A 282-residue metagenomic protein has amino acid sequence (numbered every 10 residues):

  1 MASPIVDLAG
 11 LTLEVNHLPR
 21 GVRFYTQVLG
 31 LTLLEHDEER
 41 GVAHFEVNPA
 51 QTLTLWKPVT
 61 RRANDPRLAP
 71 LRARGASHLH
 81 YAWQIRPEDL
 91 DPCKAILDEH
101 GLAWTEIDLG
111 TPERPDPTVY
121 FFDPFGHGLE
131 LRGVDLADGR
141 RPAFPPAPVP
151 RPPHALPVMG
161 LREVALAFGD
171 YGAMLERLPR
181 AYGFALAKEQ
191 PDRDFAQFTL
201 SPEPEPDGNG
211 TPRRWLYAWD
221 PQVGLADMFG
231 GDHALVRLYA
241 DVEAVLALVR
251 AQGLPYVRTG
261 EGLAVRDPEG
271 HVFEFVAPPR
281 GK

Functional and structural regions predicted by a protein language model:
M1-P19, H80-Y81, I85, L136-E176 (+4 more regions): N-terminal beta-strand motif that seeds the catalytic metal site of vicinal oxygen chelate
S3-I5, A9-R61, A165-W215: Core segments of cupin and vicinal oxygen chelate
D7-N16, A43-E46, P66-I96, P117-F122 (+4 more regions): Vicinal oxygen chelate
L53-W56, E130, L216-A218, F273-E274: Conserved beta-strand in the GNAT
R62-L68, G139-V149, Y217-L225: A short, acidic/glycine-rich surface segment
K94-P157, P191, A196-S201, P206-D207 (+1 more regions): Vicinal oxygen chelate
R141, G172-A173, P179-L263, V272: Structured core of small recognition/catalytic domains
